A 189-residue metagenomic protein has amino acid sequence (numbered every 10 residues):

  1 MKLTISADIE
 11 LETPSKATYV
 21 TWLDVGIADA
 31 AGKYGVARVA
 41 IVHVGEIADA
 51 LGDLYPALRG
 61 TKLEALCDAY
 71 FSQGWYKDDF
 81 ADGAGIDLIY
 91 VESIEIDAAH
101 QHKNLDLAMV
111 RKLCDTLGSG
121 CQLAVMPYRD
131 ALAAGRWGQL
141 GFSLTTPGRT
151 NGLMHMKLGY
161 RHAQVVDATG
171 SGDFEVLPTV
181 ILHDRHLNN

Functional and structural regions predicted by a protein language model:
M1-Q101, D115-M126, L132-N189: Non-catalytic substrate-recognition and accessory regions of acyl/acetyltransferase enzymes
H102-L113: Glycine-rich acyl-CoA binding loop
